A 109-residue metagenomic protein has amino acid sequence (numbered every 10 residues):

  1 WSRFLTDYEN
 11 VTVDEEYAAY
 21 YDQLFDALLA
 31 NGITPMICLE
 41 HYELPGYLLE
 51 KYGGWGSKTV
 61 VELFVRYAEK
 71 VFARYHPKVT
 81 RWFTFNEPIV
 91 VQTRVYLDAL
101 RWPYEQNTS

Functional and structural regions predicted by a protein language model:
W1-V13: Glycine-rich, proline-tolerant flexible connector loops at the mouths of alpha/beta enzymes
D7-E9, D22-S109: Active-site region of glycoside hydrolase catalytic domains
D14-Y20: Charged helix-capping and loop-helix junction motifs
